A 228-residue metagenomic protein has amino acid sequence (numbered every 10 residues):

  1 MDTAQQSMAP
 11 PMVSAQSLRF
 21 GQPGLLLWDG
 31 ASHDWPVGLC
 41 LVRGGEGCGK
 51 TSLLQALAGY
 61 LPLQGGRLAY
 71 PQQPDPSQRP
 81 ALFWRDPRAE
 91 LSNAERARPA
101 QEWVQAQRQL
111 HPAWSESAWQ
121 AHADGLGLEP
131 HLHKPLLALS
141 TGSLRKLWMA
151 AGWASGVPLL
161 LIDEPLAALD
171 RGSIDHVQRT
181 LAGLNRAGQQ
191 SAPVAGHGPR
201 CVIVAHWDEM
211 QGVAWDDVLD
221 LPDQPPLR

Functional and structural regions predicted by a protein language model:
M1-V37, P62: A short, flexible loop at the N-terminus of ABC-type nucleotide-binding domains that lies
L39-R43: Short beta-strand immediately N-terminal to the Walker A/P-loop
G44, S52-Q109, W207-G212: ABC ATPase nucleotide-binding domain signature region
G49: Conserved glycine(s) of the Walker
P87-G142, L147, S155: ABC-family P-loop ATPase nucleotide-binding domains
P158-L159, E164: ABC ATPase nucleotide-binding domains
D163, L169-D170, I174: ABC-family nucleotide-binding domains
I174-G196: Helical segment within the ABC ATPase nucleotide-binding domain
